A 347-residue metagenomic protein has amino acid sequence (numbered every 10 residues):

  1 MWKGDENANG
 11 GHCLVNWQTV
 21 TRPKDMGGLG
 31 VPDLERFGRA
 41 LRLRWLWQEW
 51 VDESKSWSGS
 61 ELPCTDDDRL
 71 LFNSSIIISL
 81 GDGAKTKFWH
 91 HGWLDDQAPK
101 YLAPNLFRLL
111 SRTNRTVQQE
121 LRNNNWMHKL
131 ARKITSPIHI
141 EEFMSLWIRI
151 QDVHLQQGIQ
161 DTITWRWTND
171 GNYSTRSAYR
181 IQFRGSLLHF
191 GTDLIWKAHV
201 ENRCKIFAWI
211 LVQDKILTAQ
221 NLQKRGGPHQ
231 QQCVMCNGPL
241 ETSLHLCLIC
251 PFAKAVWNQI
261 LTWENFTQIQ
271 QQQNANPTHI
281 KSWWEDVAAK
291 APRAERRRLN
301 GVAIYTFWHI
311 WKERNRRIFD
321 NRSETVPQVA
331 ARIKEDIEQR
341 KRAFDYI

Functional and structural regions predicted by a protein language model:
M1-I347: A helix-boundary/hinge signal
